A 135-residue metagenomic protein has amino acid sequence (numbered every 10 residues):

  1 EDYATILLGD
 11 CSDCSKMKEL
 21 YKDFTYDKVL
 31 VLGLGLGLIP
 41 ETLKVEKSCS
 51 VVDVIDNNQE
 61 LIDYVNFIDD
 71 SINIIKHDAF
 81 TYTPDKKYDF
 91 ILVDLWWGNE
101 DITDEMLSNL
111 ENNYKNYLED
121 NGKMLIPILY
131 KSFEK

Functional and structural regions predicted by a protein language model:
E1-K28, G37, E41: Class I S-adenosylmethionine
K18-K22, P40, I62, F80 (+1 more regions): Short amphipathic alpha-helical segments and helix-helix/interface helices
D27, S50, D89: Conserved acidic residues
V31-G33: Class I SAM-dependent methyltransferase core
L43-E46: Aromatic pocket-lining residues of Rossmann-like dinucleotide-binding sites
V51-D56: Conserved SAM-binding motif I beta-strand of class I
N58-D85, F90, L95-N99: S-adenosyl-L-methionine
W97-K135: C-terminal substrate-binding/active-site "lid" region of AdoMet-derived donor-dependent transferases
